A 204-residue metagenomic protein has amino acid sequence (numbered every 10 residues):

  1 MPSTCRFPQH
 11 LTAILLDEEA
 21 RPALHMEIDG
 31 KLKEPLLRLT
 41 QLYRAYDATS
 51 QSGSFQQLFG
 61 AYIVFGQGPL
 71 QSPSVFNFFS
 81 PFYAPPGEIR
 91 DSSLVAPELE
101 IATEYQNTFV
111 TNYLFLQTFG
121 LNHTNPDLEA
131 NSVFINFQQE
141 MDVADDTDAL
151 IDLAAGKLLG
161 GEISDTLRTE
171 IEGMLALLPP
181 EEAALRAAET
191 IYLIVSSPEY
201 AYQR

Functional and structural regions predicted by a protein language model:
M1-T4, P8-R204: Flexible, low-complexity segments enriched for small/polar residues
